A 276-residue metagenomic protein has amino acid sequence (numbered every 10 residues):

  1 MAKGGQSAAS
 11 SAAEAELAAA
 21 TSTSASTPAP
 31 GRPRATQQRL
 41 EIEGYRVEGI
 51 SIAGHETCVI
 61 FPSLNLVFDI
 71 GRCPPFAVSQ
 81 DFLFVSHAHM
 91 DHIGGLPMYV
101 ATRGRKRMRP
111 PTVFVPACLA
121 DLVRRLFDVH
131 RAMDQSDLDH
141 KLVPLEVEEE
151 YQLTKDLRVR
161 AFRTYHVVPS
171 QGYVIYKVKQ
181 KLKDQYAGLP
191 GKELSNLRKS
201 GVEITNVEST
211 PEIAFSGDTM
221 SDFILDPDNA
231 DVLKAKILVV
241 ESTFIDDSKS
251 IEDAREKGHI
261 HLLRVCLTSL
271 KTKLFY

Functional and structural regions predicted by a protein language model:
M1, A8-E14, Q135-D137, K141-E148 (+1 more regions): Binuclear metal-ion centers of metallo-dependent hydrolases, dominated by the metallo-beta-lactamase
A2-D81, Q171-I175, K181, T205-S216: Conserved beta-strand hairpin/beta-sheet module of binuclear metal-dependent hydrolase folds, prominently
I52, Q152-S242, D246-D247: Active-site-proximal loop/helix segment associated with metal-binding centers of metalloenzymes
I52, T57-V59, D81-H89, S209-F215 (+1 more regions): Acidic/glycine-enriched edge-of-secondary-structure segments
G71-V115: Active-site metal-binding motif and surrounding structural segment of the metallo-beta-lactamase
M98-A101, R125, L267: Short, well-ordered alpha-helices that flank and scaffold nucleotide-derived cofactor binding pockets
R107-P111, L119-P144: Active-site neighborhood of divalent metal-dependent phosphoester bond hydrolases
P111-A117, T272-Y276: Divalent metal-dependent hydrolysis catalytic cores, especially in the metallo-beta-lactamase
